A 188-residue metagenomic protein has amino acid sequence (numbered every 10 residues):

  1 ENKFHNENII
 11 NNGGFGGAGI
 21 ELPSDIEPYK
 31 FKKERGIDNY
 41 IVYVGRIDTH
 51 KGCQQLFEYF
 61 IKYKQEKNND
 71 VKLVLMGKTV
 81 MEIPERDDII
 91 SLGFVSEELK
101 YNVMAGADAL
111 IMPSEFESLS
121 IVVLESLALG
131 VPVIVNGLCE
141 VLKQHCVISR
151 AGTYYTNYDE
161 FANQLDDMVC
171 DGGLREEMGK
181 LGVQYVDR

Functional and structural regions predicted by a protein language model:
E1-I26: Donor nucleotide-sugar binding/catalytic pocket of nucleotide-sugar-dependent glycosyltransferases
E34-K51, F57-K62: Conserved donor-binding/catalytic core segment of Leloir-type glycosyltransferases
G77-Y101, A109: Nucleotide-activated donor-binding/catalytic signature segment of Leloir-type glycosyltransferases, i.e., the conserved
Y101, L119, L124-A128, L142-Q144: Short alpha-helical segment that forms part of, or immediately flanks, the ligand-binding pocket in carbohydrate-active
E115: Aromatic "clamp/platform" in nucleotide-sugar-dependent glycosyltransferases that forms part of the donor/acceptor
P132-N136: Short hydrophobic beta-strand element within catalytic cores of glycosyltransferases and related nucleotide-activated
K143-D166, G173-L174: Change "using UDP/GDP/dTDP sugars" to "using nucleotide sugars
L174-R188: A short, well-ordered alpha-helix in the C-terminal region of glycosyltransferases
